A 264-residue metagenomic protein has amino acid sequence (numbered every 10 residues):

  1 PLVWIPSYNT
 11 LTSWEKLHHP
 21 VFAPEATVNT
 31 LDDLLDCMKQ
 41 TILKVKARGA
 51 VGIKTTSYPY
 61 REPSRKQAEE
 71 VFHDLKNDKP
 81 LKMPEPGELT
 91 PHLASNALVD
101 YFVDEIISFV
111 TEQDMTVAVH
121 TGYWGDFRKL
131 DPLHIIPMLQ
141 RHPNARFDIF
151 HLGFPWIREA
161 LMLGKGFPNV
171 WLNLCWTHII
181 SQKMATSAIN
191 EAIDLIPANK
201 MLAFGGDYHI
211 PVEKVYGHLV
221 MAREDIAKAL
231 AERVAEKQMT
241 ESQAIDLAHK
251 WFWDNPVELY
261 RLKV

Functional and structural regions predicted by a protein language model:
P1-L2, Y8-A26, R65-H92, D225-L230: Active-site gating loops and adjacent loop-to-helix segments of metal-dependent hydrolytic enzymes
P1-S7, L174-H178, K200-G205, T240-D246: A generic structural motif
V3-T10, T56-Y60, G122-W124, L152-P155 (+2 more regions): Active-site beta-loop-alpha junctions enriched in small/polar residues
L11-W14, S181-A185: Short, charged, surface-exposed secondary-structure boundary motifs
P20-V28, W171-H178: Short, basic, glycine/proline-bearing loop/turn elements
N29-T56, R61-V170, M184-A203, M221: Histidine/acidic residue-rich metal-binding segments in metalloenzymes
K129, K214-G217: Short, solvent-exposed loop/turn segments at secondary-structure boundaries
A198-N199, Y216-V264: Mid-to-C-terminal alpha-helical segments outside catalytic/metal-binding sites
